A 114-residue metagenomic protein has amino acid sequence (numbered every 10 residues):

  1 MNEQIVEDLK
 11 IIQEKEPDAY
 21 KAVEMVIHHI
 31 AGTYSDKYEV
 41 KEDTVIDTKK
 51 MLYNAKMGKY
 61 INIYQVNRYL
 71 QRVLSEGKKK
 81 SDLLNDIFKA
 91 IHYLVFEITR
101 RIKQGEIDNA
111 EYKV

Functional and structural regions predicted by a protein language model:
M1-V114: Intrinsically disordered, low-complexity regulatory regions that flank transcription factor DNA-binding cores
